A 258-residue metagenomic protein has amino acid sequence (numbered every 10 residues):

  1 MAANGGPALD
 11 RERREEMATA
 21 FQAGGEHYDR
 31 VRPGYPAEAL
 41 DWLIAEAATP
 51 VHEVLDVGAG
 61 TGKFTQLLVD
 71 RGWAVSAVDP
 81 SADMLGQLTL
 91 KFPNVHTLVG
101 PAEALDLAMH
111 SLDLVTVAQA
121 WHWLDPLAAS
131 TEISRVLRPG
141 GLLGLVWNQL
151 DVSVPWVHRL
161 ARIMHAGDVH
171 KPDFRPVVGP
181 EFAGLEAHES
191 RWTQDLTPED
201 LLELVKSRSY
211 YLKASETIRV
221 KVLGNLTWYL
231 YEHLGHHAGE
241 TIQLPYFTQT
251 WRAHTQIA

Functional and structural regions predicted by a protein language model:
A2-T49: Conserved class I S-adenosyl-L-methionine
A47-A48, L124, L137: A generic alpha-to-beta junction signature in SAM-dependent methyltransferases
V51-H52, H110: Nucleotide donor/acceptor-binding cores
E53-L55, T61-A104: Class I SAM-dependent methyltransferase SAM/SAH-binding core
E103-L114: A short acidic, Gly/Pro-enriched loop at the edge of an enzyme's catalytic core that lines a small-molecule cofactor
D113-L127: A short SAM/SAH-binding and catalytic strip from SAM-dependent methyltransferases
A128-L196: Conserved catalytic/acceptor-binding region of the Class I
V177-A258: Conserved Class I S-adenosyl-L-methionine
